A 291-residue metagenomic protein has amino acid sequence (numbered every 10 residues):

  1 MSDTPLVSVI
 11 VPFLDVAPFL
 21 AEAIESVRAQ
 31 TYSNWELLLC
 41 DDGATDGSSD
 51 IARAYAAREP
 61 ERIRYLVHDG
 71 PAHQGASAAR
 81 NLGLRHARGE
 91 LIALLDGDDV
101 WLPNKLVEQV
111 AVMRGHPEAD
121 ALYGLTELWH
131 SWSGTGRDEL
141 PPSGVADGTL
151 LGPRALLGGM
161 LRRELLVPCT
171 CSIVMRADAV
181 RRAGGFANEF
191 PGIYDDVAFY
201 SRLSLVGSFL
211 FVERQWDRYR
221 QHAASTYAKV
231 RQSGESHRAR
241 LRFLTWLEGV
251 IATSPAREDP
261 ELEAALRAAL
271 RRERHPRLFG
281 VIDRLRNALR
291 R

Functional and structural regions predicted by a protein language model:
M1-R28: N-proximal low-complexity "stem/linker" segments adjacent to membrane-targeting elements
P18-A21, D46-Y55, V100, N104: Acidic helix N-cap motif at the loop->helix transition within catalytic regions of sugar-transfer enzymes
S26, S33, D41-I51, G70 (+1 more regions): A conserved acidic beta->alpha catalytic loop
D69-A87, E108: Glycine-rich, basic loop-to-helix element that forms the pyrophosphate-binding segment of sugar-nucleotide handling
R85, G124, P142-R240: Conserved nucleotide-sugar donor-binding catalytic segment
I92: Short aromatic/hydrophobic "clamp" motif used to bind/position activated sugar donors
D96-V100, L125: The conserved acidic donor/metal-binding loop of glycosyltransferases
N104-P142: Conserved donor NDP-sugar-binding/catalytic core segment of glycosyltransferases
